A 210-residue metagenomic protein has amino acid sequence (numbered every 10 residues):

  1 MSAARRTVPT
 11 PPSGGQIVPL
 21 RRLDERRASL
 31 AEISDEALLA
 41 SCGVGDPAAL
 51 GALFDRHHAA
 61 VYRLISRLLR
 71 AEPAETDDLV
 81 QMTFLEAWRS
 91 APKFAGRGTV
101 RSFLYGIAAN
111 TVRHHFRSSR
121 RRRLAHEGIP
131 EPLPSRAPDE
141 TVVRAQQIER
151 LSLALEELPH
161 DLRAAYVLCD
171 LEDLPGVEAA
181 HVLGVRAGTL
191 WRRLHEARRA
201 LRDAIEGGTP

Functional and structural regions predicted by a protein language model:
M1-V44, A48, A52-R56, R120-A187 (+2 more regions): Intrinsic, short, N-terminal disordered tails of RNA polymerase sigma-factor systems
L38, Y62, P73-S90, E172: Conserved RNAP core-binding helix
A48, A71, W88, G98 (+1 more regions): Residue-level signal for the short linker/turn that defines the boundary of a DNA-recognition helix
F54-P73, S90, L155, G207: Amphipathic, Lys/Arg- and hydrophobic-enriched alpha-helical face
D55, R63, R67, L85-R89 (+6 more regions): Base-recognition residues in the alpha-helical recognition helix of bacterial helix-turn-helix
L68, D77, A91-R97, R101 (+1 more regions): A short, glycine- and basic residue-enriched loop/turn that sits immediately adjacent to a domain's principal
D78-L85, G98-N110: Structural recognition of an alpha-helix C-terminal capping motif at a helix-to-coil junction
R89-G96, G106-E127, R144: Arg/Lys-rich amphipathic alpha helix in sigma70-family domain 2
